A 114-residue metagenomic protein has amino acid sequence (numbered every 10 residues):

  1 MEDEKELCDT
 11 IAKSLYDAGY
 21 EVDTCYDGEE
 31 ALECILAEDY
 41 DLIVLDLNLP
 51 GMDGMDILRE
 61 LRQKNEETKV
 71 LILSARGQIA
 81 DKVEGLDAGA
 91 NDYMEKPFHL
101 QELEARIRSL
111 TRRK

Functional and structural regions predicted by a protein language model:
M1-K114: N-terminal/domain-start alpha-helical segments
